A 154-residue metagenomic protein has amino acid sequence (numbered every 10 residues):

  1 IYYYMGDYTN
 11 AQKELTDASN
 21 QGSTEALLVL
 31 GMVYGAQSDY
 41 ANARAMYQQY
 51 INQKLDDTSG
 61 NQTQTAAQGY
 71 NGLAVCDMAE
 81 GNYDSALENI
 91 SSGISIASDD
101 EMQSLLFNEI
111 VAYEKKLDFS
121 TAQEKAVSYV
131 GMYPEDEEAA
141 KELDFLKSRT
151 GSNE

Functional and structural regions predicted by a protein language model:
Y4, A36-Q37, G72-V75, A79 (+3 more regions): Register position in tetratricopeptide repeats
G22-S23, T65, E101, E135: Short helix-capping/linker turns of helical repeat alpha-solenoids
N52-Q64, I96-M102: Flexible helix-coil transition and linker loops at the boundaries of alpha-helical arrays
